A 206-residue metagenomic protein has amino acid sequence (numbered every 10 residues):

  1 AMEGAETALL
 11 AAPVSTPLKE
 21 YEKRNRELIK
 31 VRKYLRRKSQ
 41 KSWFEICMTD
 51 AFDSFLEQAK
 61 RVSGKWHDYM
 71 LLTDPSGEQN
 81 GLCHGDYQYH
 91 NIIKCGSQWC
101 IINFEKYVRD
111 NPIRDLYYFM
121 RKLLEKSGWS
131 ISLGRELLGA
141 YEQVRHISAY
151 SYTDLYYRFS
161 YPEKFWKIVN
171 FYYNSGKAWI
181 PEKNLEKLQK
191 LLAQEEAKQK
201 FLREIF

Functional and structural regions predicted by a protein language model:
A1-A8: Internal "kinase-insert"/substrate-recognition segments embedded within catalytic cores of ATP-dependent enzymes
A8-L82, E136, K187: ATP-dependent phospho-/nucleotidyl transfer catalytic cores
Q40, F55, W99-I101, M120: Gram-positive cell-envelope targeting signals
G64-R114: Active-site acidic catalytic loop and adjacent metal/ATP-binding pocket of ATP-dependent phosphoryl transfer enzymes
I113-H146, F159-A178: Active-site activation/catalytic loop segments of kinase-like enzymes and analogous catalytic loops in related
I147-S151: Helix N-cap / loop-to-helix initiation motif
W166-F206: ATP/Mg2+ or Mg2+-diphosphate-binding catalytic cores that bind nucleotide phosphates or diphosphates via glycine-rich
